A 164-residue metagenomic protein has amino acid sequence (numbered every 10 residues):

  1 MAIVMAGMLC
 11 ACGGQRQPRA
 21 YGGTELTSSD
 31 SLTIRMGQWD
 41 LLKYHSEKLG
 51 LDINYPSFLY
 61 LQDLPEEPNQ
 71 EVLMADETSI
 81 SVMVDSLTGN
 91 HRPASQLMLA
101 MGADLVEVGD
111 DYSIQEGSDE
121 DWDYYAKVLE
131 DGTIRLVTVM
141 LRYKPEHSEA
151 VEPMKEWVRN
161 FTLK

Functional and structural regions predicted by a protein language model:
M1-V4: Sec-dependent N-terminal signal peptides
M8-A11: C-terminal motif of bacterial Sec signal peptides marking the signal peptidase cleavage site
G13-Q15: Bacterial signal peptide processing site
A20-G22, Q62-W157: Conserved polar/disulfide-associated segments of primarily extracytoplasmic proteins
A20-P65: N-terminal "mature-domain start" segment
P56, R142-K144, K164: Solvent-exposed residues in well-ordered beta-strands and their adjoining turns, especially edge/terminal strands
E156-K164: Extracellular, beta-strand-rich glycan-interacting domains
